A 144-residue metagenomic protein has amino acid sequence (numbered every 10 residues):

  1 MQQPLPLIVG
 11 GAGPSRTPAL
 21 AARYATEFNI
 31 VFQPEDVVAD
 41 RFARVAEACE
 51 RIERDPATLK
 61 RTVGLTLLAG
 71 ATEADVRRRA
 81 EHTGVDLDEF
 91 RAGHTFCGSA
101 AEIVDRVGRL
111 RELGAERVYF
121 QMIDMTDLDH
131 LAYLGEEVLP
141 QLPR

Functional and structural regions predicted by a protein language model:
M1-R144: Active-site-adjacent structural elements that line small-molecule/cofactor binding pockets in enzymes
